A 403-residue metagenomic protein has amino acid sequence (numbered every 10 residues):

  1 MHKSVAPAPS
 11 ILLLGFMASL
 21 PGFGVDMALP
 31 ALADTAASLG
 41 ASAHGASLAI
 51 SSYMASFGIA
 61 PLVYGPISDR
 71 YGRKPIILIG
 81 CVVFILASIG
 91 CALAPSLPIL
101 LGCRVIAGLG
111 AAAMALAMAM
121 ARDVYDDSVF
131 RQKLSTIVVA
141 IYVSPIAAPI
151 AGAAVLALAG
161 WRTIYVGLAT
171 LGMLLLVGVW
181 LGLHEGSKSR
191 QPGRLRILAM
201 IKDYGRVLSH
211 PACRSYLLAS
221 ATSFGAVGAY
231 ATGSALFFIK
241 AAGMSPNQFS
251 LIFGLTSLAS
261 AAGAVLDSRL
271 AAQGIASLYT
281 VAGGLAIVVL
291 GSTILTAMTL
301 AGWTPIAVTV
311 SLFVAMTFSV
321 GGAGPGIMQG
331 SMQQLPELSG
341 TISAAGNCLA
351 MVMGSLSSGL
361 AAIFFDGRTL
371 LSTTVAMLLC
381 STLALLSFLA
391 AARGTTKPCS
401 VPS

Functional and structural regions predicted by a protein language model:
M1-S4, H184-L217: Juxtamembrane intracellular "pre-TM" segments in multi-pass secondary transporters
S38-G40, G72, L93-I99, G243 (+1 more regions): Helix-breaking motifs and short loop linkers at transmembrane-helix boundaries and internal kinks in secondary membrane
G58-L97: Conserved MFS/SLC helix-loop-helix module at the cytosolic interface between two early adjacent transmembrane helices
V83, A87-G90, P98-I106, A307-F313: Paired small-residue
I99, D127, S135-L181: Helix-loop-helix hairpin linking two adjacent transmembrane segments in secondary transporters
C103-I141: Cytoplasmic helix-loop-helix junction between adjacent transmembrane helices in 12-TM secondary transporters
M328-D366, M377: A late C-terminal transmembrane helix in Major Facilitator Superfamily
